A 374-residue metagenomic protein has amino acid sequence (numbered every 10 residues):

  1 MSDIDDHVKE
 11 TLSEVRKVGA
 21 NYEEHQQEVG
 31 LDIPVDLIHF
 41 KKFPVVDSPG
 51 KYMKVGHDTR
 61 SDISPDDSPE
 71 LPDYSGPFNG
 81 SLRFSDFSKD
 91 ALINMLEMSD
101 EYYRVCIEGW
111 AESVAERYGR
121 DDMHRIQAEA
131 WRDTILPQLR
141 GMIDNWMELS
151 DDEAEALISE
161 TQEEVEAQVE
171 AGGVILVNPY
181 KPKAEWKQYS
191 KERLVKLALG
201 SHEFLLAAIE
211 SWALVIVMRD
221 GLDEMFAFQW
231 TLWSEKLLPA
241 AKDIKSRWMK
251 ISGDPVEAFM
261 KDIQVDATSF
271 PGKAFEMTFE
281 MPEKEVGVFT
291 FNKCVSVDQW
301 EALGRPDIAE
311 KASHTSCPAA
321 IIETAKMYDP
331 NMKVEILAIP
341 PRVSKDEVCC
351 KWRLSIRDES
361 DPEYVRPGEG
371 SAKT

Functional and structural regions predicted by a protein language model:
S2-V288, V295, Q299-S316, K326-C349 (+1 more regions): N-terminal accessory segment detector
C317-I321: Long, well-ordered alpha-helical scaffolding segments within enzyme catalytic domains, especially pronounced
